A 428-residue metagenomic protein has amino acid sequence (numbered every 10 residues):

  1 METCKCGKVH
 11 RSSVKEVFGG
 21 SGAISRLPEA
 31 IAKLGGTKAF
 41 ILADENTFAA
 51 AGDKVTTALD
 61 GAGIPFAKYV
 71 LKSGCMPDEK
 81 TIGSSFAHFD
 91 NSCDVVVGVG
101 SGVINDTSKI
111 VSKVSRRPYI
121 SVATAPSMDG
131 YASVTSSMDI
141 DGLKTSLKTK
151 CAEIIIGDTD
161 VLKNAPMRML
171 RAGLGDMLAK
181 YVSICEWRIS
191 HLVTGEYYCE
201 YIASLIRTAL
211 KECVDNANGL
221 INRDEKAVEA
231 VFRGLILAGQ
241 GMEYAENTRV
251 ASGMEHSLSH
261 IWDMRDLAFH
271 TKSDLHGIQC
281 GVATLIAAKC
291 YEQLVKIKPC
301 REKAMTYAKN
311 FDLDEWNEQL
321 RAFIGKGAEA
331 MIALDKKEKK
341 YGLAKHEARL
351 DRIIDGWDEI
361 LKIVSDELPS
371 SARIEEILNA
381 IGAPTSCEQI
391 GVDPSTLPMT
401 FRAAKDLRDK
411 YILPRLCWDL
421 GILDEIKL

Functional and structural regions predicted by a protein language model:
M1-C4, I297-L428: C-terminal charged capping/lid subdomain of soluble metabolic enzymes
M1-V95: ATP/NTP phosphate-donor binding region
V9-R11, L34, H88-N91, S112 (+4 more regions): Solvent-exposed alpha-helices and their adjacent loops that cap or buttress functional pockets in soluble metabolic
S21, L34, K38-F48, M169-G173 (+3 more regions): N-terminal low-complexity or amphipathic/hydrophobic leaders
L42-A43, G100, G157: Short beta-strand/turn micro-motifs composed of small residues that flank or help shape donor/cofactor-binding pockets
F89-V111, S115-A125: A short, small-residue-rich loop immediately preceding and capping a beta-strand
S115-E212: A glycine/threonine-rich phosphate-anchoring loop and its flanking beta-alpha core in nucleotide/phosphate-binding
T208-A217, E225-V295: A conserved active-site cap/scaffold subdomain adjacent to cofactor or substrate pockets
